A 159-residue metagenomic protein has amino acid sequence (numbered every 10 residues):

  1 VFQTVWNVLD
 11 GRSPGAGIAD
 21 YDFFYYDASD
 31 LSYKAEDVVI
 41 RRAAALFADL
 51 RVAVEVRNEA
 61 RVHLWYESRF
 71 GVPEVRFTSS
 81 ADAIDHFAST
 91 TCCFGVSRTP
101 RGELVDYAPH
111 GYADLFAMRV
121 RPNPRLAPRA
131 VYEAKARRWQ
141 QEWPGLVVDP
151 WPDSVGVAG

Functional and structural regions predicted by a protein language model:
V1-G159: Catalytic cores of the polymerase beta-like nucleotidyltransferase superfamily and closely associated nucleotide
